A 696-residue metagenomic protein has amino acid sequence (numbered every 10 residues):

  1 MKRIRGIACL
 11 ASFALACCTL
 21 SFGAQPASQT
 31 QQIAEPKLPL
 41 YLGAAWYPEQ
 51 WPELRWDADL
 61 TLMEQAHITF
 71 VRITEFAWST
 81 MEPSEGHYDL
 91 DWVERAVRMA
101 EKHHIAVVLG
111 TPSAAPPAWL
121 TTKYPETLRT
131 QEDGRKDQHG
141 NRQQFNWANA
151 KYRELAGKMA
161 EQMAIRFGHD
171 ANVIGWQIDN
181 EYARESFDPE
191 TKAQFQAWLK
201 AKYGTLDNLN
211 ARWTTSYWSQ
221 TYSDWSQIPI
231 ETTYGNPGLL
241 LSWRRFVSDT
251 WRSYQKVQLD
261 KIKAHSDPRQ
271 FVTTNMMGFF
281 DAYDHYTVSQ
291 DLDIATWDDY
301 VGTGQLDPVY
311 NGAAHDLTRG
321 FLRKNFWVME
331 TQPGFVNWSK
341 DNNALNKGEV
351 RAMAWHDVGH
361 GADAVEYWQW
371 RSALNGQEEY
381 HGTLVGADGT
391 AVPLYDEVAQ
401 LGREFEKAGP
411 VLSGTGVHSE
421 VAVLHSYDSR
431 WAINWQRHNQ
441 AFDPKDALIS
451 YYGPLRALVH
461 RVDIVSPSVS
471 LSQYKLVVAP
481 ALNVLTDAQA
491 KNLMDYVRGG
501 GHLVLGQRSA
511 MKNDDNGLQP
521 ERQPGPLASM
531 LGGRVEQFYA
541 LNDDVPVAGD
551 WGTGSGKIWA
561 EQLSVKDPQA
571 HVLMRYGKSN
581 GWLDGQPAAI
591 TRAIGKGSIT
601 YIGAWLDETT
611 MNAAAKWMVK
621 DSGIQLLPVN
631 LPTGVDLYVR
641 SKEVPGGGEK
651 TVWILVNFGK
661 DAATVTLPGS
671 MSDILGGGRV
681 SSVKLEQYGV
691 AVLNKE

Functional and structural regions predicted by a protein language model:
M1-A11: Bacterial N-terminal signal peptides that target proteins for export
C9-T19: Bacterial N-terminal signal peptides
Q25-R72, P83, R98-K102, A106 (+1 more regions): N-terminal carbohydrate-binding accessory modules
L42-W51, F76-D91, Q138-G157, D179-S186 (+6 more regions): The substrate-binding groove and active-site-proximal loops of carbohydrate-active enzymes, especially glycoside
W51-Q65, A156-Q162, M277-V288, N346-A354: Short, acidic/polar
A58-E64, F70-K136, A164, Q258-S266 (+1 more regions): Aromatic-lined substrate-binding rim segments of carbohydrate-active enzymes
D133-I294, D298-N311: Polysaccharide-binding and catalytic clefts of secreted carbohydrate-active enzymes
W225, P268, G278, S289 (+1 more regions): Carbohydrate-binding surfaces of carbohydrate-active enzymes
